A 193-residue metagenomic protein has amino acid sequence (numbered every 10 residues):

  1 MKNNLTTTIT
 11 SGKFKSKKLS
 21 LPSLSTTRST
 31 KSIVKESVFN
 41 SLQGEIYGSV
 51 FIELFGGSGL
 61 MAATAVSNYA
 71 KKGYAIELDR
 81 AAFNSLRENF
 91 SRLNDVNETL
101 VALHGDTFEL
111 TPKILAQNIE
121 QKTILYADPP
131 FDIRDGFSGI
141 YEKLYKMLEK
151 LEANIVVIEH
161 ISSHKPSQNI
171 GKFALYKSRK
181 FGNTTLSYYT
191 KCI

Functional and structural regions predicted by a protein language model:
M1-N68: S-adenosyl-L-methionine
L42-I52, T107, T111, L115-A127: Mobile, glycine- and charge-enriched loop segments and immediately flanking short secondary-structure elements within
G56, R80, E109, F131 (+1 more regions): Short, glycine/acidic-enriched loop or turn micro-motifs at the edges of active sites
K72-E77: Conserved SAM-binding motif I beta-strand of class I
N84-Q121: S-adenosyl-L-methionine
I114, N118-A174, K180: S-adenosylmethionine
K177-I193: Core SAM-dependent methyltransferase catalytic element
